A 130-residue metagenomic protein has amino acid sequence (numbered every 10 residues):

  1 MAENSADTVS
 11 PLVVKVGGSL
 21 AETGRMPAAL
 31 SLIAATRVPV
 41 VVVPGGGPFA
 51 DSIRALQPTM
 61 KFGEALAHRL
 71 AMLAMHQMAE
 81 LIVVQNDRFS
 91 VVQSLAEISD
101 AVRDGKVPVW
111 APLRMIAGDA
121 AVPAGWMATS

Functional and structural regions predicted by a protein language model:
M1-S130: Nucleotide/pyrophosphate-binding catalytic subdomain
